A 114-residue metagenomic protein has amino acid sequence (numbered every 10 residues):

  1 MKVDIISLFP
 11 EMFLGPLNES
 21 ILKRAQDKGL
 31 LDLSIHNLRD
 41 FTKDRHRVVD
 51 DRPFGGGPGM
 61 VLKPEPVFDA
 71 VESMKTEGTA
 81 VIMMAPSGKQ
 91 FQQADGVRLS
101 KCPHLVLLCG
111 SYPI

Functional and structural regions predicted by a protein language model:
M1-E72: N-terminal nucleotide/polyanion-binding subdomain common to many enzyme families
L62-I114: S-adenosyl-L-methionine/SAH cofactor-binding core of RNA-modifying enzymes
